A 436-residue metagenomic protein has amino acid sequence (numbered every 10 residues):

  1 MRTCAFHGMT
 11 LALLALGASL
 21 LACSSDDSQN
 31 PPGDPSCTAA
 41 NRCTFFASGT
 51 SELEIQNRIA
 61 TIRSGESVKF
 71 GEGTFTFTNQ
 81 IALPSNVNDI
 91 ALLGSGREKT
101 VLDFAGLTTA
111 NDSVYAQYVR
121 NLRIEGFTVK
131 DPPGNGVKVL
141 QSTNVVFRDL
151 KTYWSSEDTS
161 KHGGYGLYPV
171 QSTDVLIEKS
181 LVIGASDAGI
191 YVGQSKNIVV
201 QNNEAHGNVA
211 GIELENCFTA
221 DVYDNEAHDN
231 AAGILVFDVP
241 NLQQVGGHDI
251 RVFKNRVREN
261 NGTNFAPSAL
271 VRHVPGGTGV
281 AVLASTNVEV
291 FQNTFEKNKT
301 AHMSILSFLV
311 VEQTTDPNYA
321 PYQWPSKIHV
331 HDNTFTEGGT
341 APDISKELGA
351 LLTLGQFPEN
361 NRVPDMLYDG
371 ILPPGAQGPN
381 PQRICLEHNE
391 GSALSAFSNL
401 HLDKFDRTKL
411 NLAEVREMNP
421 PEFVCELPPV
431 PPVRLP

Functional and structural regions predicted by a protein language model:
M1-L21: Sec-dependent bacterial lipoprotein signal peptides
L14-A39: Bacterial Sec-dependent N-terminal signal peptides
P35, A39-I81, V87: N-terminal segments that cap or nucleate solenoid repeat domains
A40-L53, K69, N88-G134, S156: Right-handed parallel beta-helix/beta-spiral solenoid domain characteristic of secreted/periplasmic
I55, T78-Q80, F104-Y115, D131-K138 (+8 more regions): Extracellular beta-strand/beta-solenoid scaffold signature
I55-T61, T76-S85, L92, D103 (+3 more regions): Short, T/G/N/S-enriched strand-turn elements that build extracellular solenoid repeat scaffolds
D89, L93-E98, R120-D131, T143-S156 (+7 more regions): Right-handed parallel beta-helix
V139, N144, D149, A266-C425 (+1 more regions): Extracellular beta-rich repeat passengers
